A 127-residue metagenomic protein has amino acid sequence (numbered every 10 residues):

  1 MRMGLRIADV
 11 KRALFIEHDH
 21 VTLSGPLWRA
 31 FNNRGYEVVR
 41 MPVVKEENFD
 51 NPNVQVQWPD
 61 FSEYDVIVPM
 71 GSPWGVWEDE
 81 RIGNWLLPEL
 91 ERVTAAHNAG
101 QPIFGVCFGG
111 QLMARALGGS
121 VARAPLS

Functional and structural regions predicted by a protein language model:
R2-R12: RNA-binding accessory domains that recognize and position tRNA/RNA substrates
R12-F31, V44: N-terminal beta1-alpha1 ligand-phosphate binding loop
L23, V76-W77, A114: Glycine/Thr-rich phosphate-binding loops of Rossmann-like dinucleotide-binding domains
L27-R29, D79-I82, L117-G118: Short amphipathic alpha-helical segments
N32-F104: Flexible gly/pro-rich beta->alpha loop and the following alpha-helix that scaffold active-site loops
G105, G109, A114, G118: Gly/Ala-rich beta-loop-alpha elbow adjacent to hydrolase catalytic centers
R115-S127: A conserved active-site-flanking secondary-structure segment within enzyme catalytic domains
